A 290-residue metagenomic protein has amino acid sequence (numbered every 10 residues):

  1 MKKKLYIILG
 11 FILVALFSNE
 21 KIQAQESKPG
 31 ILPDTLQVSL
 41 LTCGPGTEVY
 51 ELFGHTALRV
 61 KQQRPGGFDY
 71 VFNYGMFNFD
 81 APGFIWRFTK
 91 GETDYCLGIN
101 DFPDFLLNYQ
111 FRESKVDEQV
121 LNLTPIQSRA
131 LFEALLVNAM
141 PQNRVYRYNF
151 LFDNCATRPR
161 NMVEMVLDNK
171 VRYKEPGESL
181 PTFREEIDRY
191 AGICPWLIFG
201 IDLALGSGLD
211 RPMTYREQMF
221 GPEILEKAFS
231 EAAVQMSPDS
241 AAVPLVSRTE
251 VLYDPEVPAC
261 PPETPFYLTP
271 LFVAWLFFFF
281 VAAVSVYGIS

Functional and structural regions predicted by a protein language model:
M1-S27: Bacterial Sec-dependent N-terminal signal peptides
Q25-Q37: A eukaryotic "domain-start" boundary segment
G30, V49-Y50, Y190-I193: A general structural signal for short secondary-structure junctions and capping/turn motifs
D34-S114: Glycine-rich catalytic cores of cysteine/serine-nucleophile enzymes that process amide/ester linkages in cell-envelope
G46-T47, S114-N122, P141-F150: Second-shell loop/turn segments in exported
H55, D69, E118-V120, A156 (+1 more regions): Extracellular structured ligand-interaction cores
L123-L136: A structural motif
V137-S290: Activation targets extended, charge/polar-rich intrinsically disordered C-terminal tails
